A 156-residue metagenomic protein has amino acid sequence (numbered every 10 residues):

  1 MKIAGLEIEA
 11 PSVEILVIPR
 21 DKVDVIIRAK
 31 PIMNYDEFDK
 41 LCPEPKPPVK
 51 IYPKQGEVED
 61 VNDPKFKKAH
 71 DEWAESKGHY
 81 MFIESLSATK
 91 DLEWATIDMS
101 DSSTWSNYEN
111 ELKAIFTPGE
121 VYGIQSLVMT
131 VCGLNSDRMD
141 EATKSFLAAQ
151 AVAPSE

Functional and structural regions predicted by a protein language model:
M1-S12: Extended acidic low-complexity intrinsically disordered regions
P11-V23: Short acidic-hydrophobic surface loop/beta-edge motif
V23-E156: Short, surface-exposed, charged amphipathic helix/loop patches that serve as local interaction elements
